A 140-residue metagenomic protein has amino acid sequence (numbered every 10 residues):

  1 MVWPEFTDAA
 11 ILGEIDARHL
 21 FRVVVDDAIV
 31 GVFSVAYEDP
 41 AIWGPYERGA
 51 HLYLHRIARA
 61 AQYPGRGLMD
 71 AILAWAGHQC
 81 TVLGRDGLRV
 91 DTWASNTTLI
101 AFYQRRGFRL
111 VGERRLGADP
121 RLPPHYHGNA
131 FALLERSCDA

Functional and structural regions predicted by a protein language model:
M1-G13: Conserved GNAT-fold acetyl-CoA-binding loop/helix
L12-R22, D39, Y53, H127: A short helix-loop-beta-strand connector motif used in the catalytic cores of GNAT acetyltransferases and, in some
R18-A36: Conserved beta-hairpin
V32-P64, G117-H125: Conserved acyl-donor/pantetheine-binding loop and adjacent beta-alpha core of acyl/acetyltransferases and related
A50-H51, D86, W93-N96, R106 (+1 more regions): C-terminal "cap" of GNAT-fold acetyltransferases
R59, G65-H78, A101-R105: Conserved acetyl-CoA-binding loop-helix of GNAT-fold acetyltransferases
G112-R114: Conserved S-adenosyl-L-methionine
